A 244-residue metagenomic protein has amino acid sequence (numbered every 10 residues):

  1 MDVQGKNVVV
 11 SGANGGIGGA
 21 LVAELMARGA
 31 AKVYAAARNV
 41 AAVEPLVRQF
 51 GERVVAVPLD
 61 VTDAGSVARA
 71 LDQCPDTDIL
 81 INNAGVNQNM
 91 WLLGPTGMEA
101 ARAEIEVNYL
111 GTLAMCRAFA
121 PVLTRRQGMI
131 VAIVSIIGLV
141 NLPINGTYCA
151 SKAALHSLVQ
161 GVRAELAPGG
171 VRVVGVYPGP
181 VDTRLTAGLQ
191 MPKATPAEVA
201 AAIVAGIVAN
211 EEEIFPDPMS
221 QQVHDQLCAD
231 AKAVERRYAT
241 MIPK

Functional and structural regions predicted by a protein language model:
N14-G15: Conserved glycine-rich cofactor-binding loop
M26-P45: Conserved glycine-rich Rossmann-like NAD(P)H-binding loop of the short-chain dehydrogenase/reductase
F50-A64: Rossmann-fold cofactor-recognition segment
N87-R102, I144-T147: Conserved mid-core segment of classical short-chain dehydrogenase/reductases
C116, S151: Active-site helix of classical SDR
S135: Residue(s) in the substrate-gating loop at a strand-loop-helix junction that position the organic substrate next
G175, T183, A187-D225: C-terminal helical subdomain
